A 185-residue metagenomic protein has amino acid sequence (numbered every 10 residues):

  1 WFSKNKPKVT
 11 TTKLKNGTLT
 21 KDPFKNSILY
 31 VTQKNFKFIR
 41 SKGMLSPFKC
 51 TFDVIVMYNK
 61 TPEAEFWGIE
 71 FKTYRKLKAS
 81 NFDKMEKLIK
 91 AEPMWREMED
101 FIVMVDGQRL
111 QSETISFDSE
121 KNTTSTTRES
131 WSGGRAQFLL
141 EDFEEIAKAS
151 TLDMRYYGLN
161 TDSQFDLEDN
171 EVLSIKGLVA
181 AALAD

Functional and structural regions predicted by a protein language model:
W1-D185: A generic "folded-domain core" signal
